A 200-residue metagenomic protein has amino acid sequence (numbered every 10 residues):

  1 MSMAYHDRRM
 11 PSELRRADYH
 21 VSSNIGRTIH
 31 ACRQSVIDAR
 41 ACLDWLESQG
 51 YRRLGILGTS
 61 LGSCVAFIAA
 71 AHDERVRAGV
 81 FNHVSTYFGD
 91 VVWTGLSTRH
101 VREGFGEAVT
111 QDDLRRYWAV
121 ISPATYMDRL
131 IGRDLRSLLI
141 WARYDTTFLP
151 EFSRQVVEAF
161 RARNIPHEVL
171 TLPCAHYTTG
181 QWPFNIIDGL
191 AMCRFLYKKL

Functional and structural regions predicted by a protein language model:
M1-R33: Cap/lid segment of the alpha/beta-hydrolase catalytic domain
M3-Y5, V84, L172-C174: Active-site loop/turn elements of alpha/beta-hydrolase fold enzymes, especially the short glycine-/histidine-rich
H6-R8, Y87, Y177: Active-site loop signature of alpha/beta-hydrolase-fold enzymes
R40-L43, V157, C193: Generic structural signal for well-ordered alpha-helices, preferentially at hydrophobic/aromatic core positions
A41-S97: Primarily recognizes the serine-hydrolase "nucleophile elbow" in alpha/beta-hydrolase and SGNH/GDSL folds
R53-L54, S137, P166-H167: Hydrophobic anchor at the start of a short beta-strand that flanks the dinucleotide cofactor-binding loop
V91-F152, V157-E158: The feature captures the conserved acid-bearing segment of alpha/beta-hydrolase catalytic domains
R154, R161-L200: C-terminal catalytic histidine-bearing segment of alpha/beta-hydrolase fold enzymes
